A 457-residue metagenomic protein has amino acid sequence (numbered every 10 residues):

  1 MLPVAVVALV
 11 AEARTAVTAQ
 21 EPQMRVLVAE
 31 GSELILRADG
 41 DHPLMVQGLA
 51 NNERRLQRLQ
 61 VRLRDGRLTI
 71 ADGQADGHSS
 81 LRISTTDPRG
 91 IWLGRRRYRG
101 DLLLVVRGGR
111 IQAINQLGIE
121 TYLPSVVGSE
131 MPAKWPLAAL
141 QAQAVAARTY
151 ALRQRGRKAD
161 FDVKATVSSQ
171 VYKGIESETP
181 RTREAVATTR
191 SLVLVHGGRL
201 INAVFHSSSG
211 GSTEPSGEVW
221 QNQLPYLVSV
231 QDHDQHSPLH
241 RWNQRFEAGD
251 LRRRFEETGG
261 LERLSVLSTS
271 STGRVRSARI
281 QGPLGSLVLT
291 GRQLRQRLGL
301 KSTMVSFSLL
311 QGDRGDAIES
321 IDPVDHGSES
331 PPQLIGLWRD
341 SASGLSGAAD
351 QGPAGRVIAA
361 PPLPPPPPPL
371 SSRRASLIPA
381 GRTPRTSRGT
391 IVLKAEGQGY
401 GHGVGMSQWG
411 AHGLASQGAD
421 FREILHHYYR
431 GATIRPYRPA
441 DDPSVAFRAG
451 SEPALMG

Functional and structural regions predicted by a protein language model:
M1-G457: Conserved, single-site charged/polar hotspot
